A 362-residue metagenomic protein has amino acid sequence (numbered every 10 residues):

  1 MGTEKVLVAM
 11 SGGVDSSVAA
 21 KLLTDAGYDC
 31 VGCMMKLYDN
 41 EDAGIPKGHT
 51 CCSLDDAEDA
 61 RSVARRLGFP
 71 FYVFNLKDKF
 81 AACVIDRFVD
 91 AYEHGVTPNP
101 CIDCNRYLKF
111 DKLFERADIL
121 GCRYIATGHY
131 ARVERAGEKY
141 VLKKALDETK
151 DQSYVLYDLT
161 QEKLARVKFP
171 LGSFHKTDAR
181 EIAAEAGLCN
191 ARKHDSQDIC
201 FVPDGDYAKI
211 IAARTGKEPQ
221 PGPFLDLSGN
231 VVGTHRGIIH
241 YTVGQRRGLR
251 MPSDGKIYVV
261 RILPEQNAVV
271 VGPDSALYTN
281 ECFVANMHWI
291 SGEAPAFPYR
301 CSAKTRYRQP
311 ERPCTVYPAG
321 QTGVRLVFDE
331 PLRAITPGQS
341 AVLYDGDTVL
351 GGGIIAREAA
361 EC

Functional and structural regions predicted by a protein language model:
M1-Y157, K168, T177-D178, A184: ATP-dependent adenylation/nucleotidyltransferase module used to activate substrates
A126-E134, E138-C362: AMP-forming adenylation/ATP pyrophosphatase catalytic core
